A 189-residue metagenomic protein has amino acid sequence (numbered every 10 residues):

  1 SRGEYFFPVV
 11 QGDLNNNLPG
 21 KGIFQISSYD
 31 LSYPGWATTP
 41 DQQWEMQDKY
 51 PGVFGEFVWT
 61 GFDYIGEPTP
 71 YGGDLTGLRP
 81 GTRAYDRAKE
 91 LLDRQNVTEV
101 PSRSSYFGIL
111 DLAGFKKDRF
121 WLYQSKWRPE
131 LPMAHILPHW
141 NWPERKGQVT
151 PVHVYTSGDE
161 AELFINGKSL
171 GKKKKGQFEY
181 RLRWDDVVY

Functional and structural regions predicted by a protein language model:
S1-K174, R181-Y189: Extended substrate-binding grooves/exosites of carbohydrate-active enzymes
